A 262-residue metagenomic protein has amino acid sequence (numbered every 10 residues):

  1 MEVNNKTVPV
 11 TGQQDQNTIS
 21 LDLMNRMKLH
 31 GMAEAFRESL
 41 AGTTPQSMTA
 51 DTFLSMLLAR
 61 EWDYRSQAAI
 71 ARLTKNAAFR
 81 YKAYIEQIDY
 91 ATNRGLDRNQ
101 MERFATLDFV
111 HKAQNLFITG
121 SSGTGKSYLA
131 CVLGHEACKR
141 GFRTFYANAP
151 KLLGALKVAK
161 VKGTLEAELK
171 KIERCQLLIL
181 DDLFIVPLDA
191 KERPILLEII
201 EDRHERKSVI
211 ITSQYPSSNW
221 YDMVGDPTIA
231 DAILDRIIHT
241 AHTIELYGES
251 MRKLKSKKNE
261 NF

Functional and structural regions predicted by a protein language model:
M1-M32: Charged, compositionally biased N-terminal leader segments and the immediate start of the first structured element
V10-Q13, N25-L29, T43-M48, K75-F79 (+4 more regions): Conserved phosphate/pyrophosphate-binding and hydrolysis machinery centered on Walker-type P-loop NTPases, extending
T18-L21, H30, E34, M48-S55 (+5 more regions): Non-catalytic, well-ordered alpha-helical scaffold segments
D22, E38-T43, T119, N219-Y221: Short hinge/gating elements
N25, L29-Y81: Interdomain "pre-motor" coupling segment immediately N-terminal to P-loop NTPase/helicase cores
F36, R143, A147, L152-R174 (+1 more regions): Replace "adjacent to P-loop NTPase cores in ATP/GTP-dependent enzymes" with "adjacent to NTP-binding cores
Q67-T119: Extended interfacial segments that mediate partner engagement and assembly in macromolecular machines
L96-R174: Conserved P-loop
